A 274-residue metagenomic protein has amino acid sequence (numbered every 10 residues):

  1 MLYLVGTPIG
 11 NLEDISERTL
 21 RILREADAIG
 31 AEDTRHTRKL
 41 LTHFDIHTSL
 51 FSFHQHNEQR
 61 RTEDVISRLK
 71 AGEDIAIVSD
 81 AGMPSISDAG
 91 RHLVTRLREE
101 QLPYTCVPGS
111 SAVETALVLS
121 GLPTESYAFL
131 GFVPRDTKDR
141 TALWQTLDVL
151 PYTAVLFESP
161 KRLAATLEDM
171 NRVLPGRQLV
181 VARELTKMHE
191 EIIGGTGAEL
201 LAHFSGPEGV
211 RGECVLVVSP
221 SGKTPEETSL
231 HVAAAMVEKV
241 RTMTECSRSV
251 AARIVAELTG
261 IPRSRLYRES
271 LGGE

Functional and structural regions predicted by a protein language model:
M1-L2, G72-A76, Y152-T153: Loop/turn-to-beta-strand initiation segments
M1-Q55: Glycine-rich, flexible N-terminal cofactor/catalytic loop recognition
L23-I29, Q101-T105, T153-A154: Short active-site oxyanion
A31, C106-G109, L156, V181: General beta-strand structural signal in soluble alpha/beta enzymes
S52-Q59, V133-D136: Conserved helicase motor
I75-G82, A154-E158: Acidic beta-strand-to-loop metal/phosphate-binding motif
H92-L150: Class I SAM-dependent methyltransferase SAM-binding "motif I" and its flanking Rossmann-like core
T153, P160-E274: A contiguous loop/helix-start segment that scaffolds small-molecule binding in enzyme catalytic cores
